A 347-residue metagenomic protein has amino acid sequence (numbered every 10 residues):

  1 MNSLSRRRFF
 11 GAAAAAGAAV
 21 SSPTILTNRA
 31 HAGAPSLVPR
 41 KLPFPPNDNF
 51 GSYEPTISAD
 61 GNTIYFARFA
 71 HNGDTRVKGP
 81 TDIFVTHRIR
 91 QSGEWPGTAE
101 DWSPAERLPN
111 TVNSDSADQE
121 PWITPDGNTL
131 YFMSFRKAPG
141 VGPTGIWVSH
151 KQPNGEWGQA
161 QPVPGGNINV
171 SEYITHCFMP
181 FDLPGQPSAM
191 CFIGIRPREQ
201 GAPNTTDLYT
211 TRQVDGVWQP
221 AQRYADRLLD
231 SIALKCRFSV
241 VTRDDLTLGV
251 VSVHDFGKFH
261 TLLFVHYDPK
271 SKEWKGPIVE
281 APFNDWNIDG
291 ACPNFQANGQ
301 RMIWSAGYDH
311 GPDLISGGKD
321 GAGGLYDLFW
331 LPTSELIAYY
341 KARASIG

Functional and structural regions predicted by a protein language model:
M1-G17: N-terminal secretory signal peptides and thylakoid transit peptides that target proteins across membranes
M1-N2, P23, G155: A general, composition-driven signal for non-globular sequence regions
S3-S5, L26, L234: Short alpha-helical segments used as structural interaction elements across diverse proteins
G11, A19-V20, G93, A338: Generic macromolecular interface patches on structured domains
A18-A19, A30: Cleavable N-terminal signal peptides
S21-T24, D244: Low-complexity intrinsically disordered segments
T24-A34: C-terminal segment of N-terminal export signals and the immediately downstream linker at the start of the mature
A32-G347: Short, conserved micro-motifs composed of acidic
